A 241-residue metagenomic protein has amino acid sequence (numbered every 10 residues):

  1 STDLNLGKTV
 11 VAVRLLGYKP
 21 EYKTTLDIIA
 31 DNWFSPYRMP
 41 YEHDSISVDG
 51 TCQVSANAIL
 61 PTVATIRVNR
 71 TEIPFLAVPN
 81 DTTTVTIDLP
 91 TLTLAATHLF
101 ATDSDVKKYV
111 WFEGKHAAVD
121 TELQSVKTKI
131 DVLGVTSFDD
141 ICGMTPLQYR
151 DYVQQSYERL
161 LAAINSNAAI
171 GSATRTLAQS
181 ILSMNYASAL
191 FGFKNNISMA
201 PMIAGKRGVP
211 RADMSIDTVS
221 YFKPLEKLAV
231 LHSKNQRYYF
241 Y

Functional and structural regions predicted by a protein language model:
S1-S172: A non-transmembrane, solvent-exposed segment enriched in polar/low-complexity residues
R175-Y241: Extended amphipathic alpha-helical segments with heptad-repeat/coiled-coil character used for oligomerization, fusion
